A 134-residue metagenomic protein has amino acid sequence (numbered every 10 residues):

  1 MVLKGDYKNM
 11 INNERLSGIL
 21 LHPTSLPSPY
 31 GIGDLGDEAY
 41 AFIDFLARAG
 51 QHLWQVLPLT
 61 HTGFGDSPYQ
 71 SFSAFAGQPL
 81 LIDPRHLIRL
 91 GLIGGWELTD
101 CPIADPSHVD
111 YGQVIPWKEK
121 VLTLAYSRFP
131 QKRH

Functional and structural regions predicted by a protein language model:
M1-N9: Short, Lys/Arg-enriched N-terminal segments with co-localized hydrophobic residues within the first ~10-30 amino acids
I11-H134: Acidic/aromatic-lined carbohydrate-recognition and catalytic surfaces of CAZymes acting on diverse glycans
